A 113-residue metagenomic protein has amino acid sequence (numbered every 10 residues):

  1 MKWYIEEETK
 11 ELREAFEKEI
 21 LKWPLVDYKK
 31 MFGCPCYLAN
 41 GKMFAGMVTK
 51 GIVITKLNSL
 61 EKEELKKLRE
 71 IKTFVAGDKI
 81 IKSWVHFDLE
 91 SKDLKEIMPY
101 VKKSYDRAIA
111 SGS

Functional and structural regions predicted by a protein language model:
M1-S113: Charge-dense, helix-prone N-terminal extensions
